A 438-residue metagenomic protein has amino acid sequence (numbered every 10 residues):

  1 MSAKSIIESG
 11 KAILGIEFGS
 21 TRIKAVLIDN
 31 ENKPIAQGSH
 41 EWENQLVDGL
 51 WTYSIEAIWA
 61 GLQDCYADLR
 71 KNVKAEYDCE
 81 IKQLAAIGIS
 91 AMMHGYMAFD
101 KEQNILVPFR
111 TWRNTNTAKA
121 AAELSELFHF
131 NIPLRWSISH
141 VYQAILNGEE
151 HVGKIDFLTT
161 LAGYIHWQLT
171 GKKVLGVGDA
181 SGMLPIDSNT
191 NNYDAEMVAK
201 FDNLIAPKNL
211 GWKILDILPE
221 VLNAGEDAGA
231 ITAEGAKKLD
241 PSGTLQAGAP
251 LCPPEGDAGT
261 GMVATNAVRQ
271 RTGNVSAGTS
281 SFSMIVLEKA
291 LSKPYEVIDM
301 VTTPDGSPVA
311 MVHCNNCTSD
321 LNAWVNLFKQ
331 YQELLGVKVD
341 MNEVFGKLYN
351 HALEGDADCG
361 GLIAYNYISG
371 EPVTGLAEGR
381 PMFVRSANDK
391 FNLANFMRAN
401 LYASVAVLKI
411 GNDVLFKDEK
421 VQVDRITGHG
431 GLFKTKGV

Functional and structural regions predicted by a protein language model:
M1-P108, A122-E123, K154, L215 (+4 more regions): N-terminal glycine/serine-rich phosphate-binding loop of ATP-dependent small-molecule kinases, especially carbohydrate
S2-E8, L14-G15, A118-R135, Y142-L175 (+2 more regions): Active-site core segments that coordinate phosphate-bearing ligands/cofactors across diverse enzyme families
A36, K208-E226: Core alpha/beta catalytic barrel or barrel-like domain that forms the active/cofactor pocket in diverse metabolic
H40, L46-V47, Y77, A180 (+4 more regions): Residue-level detector of alpha-helical recognition elements and their boundaries
Y53, A57-G61, S139, S319 (+1 more regions): A general alpha-helical scaffold signature found inside nucleotide-binding enzyme cores
K74-T111, N131-P133, H166-G178, G182-D187 (+1 more regions): Short beta-strand-loop/turn "lid" adjacent to the catalytic site in phosphate-handling enzymes
N114: Carbohydrate-associated surface elements
